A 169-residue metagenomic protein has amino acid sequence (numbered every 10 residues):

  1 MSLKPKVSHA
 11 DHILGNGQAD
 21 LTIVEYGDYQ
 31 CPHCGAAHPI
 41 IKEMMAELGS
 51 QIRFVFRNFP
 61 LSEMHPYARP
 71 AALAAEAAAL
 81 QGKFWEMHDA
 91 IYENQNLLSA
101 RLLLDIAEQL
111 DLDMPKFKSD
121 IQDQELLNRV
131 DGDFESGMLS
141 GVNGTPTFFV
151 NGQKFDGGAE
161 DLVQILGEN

Functional and structural regions predicted by a protein language model:
L3, D11, S62-E63, P70 (+2 more regions): Generic detector of short alpha-helix boundary/capping microenvironments and adjacent low-complexity segments
L3, D20, Y26, H33-M45 (+1 more regions): C-terminal cap of thioredoxin/glutaredoxin-like
K4-L21: A short beta-strand-turn-helix
A10, Q18, N58-S62, A74 (+4 more regions): A general structural-boundary detector
I13-L14, L98, F155: Short clusters of hydrophobic/aromatic residues that line enzyme substrate/ligand-binding pockets
V24-E25, Y29-E108, G167: Structural alpha/beta surface segment adjacent to cysteine/selenocysteine redox centers across thiol/disulfide enzymes
